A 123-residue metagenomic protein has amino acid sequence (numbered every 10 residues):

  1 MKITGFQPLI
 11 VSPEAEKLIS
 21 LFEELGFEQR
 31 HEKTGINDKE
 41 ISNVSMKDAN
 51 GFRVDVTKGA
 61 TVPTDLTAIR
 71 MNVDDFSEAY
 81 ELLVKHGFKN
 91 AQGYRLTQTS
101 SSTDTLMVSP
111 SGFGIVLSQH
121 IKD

Functional and structural regions predicted by a protein language model:
M1, K39, T64, Q98-S100: Short coil/turn motifs at beta-sheet boundaries
M1-I19, L25, H31, L66-I69 (+1 more regions): N-terminal beta-strand motif that seeds the catalytic metal site of vicinal oxygen chelate
T4-E14, V44, G59-H86, T103-V108: Vicinal oxygen chelate
L18-E24, L83, G112: Conserved active-site tyrosine of GNAT-family acetyltransferases
Q29-D65, V108-S109, G114-I121: Conserved short beta-strand elements that form part of the metal-binding/catalytic scaffold of enzyme active sites
E32-T34, E81-D123: Vicinal oxygen chelate
I36, T61, D75, T97-Q98: Short beta->alpha connector loops
